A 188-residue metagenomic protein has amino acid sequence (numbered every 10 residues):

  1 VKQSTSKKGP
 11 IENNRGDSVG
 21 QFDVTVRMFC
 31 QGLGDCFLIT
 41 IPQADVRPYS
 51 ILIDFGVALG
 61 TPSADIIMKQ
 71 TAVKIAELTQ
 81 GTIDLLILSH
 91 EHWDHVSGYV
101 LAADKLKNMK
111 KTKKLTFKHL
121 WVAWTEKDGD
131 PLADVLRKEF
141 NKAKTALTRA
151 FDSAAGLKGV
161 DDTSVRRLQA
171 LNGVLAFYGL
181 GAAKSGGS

Functional and structural regions predicted by a protein language model:
V1-V24, A102-S188: Flexible, acidic/histidine-containing loops and adjacent segments that form or flank the divalent-metal
V19-G81, A146: Conserved beta-strand hairpin/beta-sheet module of binuclear metal-dependent hydrolase folds, prominently
M28, G32-D35, Q43, V57-L59 (+3 more regions): Short, flexible loop/turn elements at secondary-structure junctions
I41, A64-D65, V100-L101, A133-L136: Short coil/turn segments at secondary-structure boundaries
P48-Y49, T61-L120: Active-site metal-binding motif and surrounding structural segment of the metallo-beta-lactamase
